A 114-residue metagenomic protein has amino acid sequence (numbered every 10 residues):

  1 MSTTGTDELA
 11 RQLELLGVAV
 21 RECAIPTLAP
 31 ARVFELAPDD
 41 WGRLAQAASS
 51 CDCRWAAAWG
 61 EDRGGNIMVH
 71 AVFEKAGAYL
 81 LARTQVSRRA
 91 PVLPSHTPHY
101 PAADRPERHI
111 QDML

Functional and structural regions predicted by a protein language model:
M1-L114: Terminal low-complexity/charged segments
